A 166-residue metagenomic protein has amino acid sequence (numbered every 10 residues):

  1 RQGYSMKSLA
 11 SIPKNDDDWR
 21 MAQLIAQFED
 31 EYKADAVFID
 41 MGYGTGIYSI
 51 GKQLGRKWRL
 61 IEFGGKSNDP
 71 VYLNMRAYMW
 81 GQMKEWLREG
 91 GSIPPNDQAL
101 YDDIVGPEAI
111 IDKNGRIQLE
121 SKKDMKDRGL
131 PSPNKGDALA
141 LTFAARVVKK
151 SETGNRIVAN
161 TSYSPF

Functional and structural regions predicted by a protein language model:
Q2-I117, N160-F166: Mg2+-dependent endonuclease catalytic cores in nucleic-acid-processing enzymes, primarily RNase H-like
R88-P94, A145-G154: Short helix-capping/linker segments at secondary-structure and domain boundaries
K122-K150: Acidic, Mg2+-coordinating catalytic module of metal-dependent nucleases/exonucleases that use a two-metal-ion mechanism
V148-F166: Acidic, low-complexity intrinsically disordered tails
